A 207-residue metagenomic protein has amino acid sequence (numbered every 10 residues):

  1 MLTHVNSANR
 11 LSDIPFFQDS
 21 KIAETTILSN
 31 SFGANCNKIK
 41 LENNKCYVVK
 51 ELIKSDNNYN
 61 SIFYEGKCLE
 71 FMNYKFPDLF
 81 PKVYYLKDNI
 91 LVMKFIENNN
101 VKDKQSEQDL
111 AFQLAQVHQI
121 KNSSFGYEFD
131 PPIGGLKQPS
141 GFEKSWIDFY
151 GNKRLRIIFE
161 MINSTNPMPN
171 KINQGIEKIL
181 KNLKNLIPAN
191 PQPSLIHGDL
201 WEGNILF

Functional and structural regions predicted by a protein language model:
M1-Q18, E42-K45, Y74: Short, Lys/Arg-enriched, disordered terminal segments
N6-P15, N122-I196: An alpha-helical support segment within catalytic cores of ATP-dependent transferases
Q18-I27: Conserved N-terminal boundary motif of the eukaryotic protein kinase catalytic domain
T26-D148: ATP-binding pocket architecture of kinase catalytic cores
S31, P188-N190, L200: A generic fold-level signal
S194, D199, N204: Conserved catalytic-loop position in the HRD/HxD motif
